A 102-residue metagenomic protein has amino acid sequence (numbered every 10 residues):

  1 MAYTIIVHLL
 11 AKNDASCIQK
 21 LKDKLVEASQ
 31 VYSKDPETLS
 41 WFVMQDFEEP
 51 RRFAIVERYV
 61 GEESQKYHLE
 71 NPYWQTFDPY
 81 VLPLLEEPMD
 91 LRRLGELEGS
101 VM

Functional and structural regions predicted by a protein language model:
M1-Y3, V101-M102: Eukaryotic N-terminal low-complexity, Ser/Thr- and Lys/Arg-rich leader segments that predominantly function as
A2-D35, L39, V43: N-terminal first-folded block
Y3-L10, F42-L69: Short, well-ordered beta-strand segments in beta-rich or mixed alpha/beta enzyme and ligand-binding folds
L10, V43-R51, P79-M102: Glycine-rich beta-strand-turn "strand-cap" elements at beta-sheet edges
C17, R51, Y73: Short phosphate-engaging motifs
E27, V31-L39, R58-R92: An amphipathic, aromatic/His-enriched active-site/gating alpha helix that lines ligand/cofactor pockets
